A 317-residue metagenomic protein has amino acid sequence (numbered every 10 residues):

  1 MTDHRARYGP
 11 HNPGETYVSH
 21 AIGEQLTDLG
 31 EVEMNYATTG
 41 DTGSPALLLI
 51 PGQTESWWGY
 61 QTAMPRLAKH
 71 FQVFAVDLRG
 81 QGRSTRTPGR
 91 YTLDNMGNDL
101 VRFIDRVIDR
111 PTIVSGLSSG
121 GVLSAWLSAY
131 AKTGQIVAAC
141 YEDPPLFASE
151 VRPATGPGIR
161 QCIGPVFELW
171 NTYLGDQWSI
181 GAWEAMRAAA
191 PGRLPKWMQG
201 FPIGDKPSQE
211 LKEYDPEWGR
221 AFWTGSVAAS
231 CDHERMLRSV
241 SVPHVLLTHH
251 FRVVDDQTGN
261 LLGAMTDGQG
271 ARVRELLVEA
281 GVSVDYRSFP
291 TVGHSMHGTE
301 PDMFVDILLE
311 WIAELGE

Functional and structural regions predicted by a protein language model:
M1-L47, A68-F71, I108-R110, I136-V137 (+4 more regions): Alpha/beta-hydrolase fold catalytic core
V32-R86: Conserved HGGG/HGGXW glycine-rich cap/lid loop of the alpha/beta-hydrolase fold
A37, A75-S115, S119, F289-V292 (+1 more regions): Active-site loop/oxyanion-hole signature of alpha/beta-hydrolase fold enzymes
L49-G52, S118, H249: Glycine-rich His-Gly loop
G59-Q61, S84-R90, E150-P153, Q257-T258: Conserved catalytic-core motifs of eukaryotic protein kinase domains, centered on the activation segment
R110-P153: Conserved hydrolase catalytic core segment
P144-V240: Helix-rich cap/lid subdomain of alpha/beta-hydrolase
S241-V292: Conserved loop-alpha-helix segment in the C-terminal half of the alpha/beta-hydrolase fold that carries the catalytic
